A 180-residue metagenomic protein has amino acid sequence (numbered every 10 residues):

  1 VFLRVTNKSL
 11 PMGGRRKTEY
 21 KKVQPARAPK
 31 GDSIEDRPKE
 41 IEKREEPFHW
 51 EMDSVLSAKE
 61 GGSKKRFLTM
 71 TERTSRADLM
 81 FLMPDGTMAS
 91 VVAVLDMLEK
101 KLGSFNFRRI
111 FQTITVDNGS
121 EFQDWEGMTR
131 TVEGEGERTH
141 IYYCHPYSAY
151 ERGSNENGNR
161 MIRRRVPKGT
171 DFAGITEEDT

Functional and structural regions predicted by a protein language model:
V1-V5: Major-groove recognition helix of helix-turn-helix-like DNA-binding domains
T6-F67: Mobile-element integrase/transposase regions, centering on the N-terminal DNA-binding/Zn-coordinating module
D53, R76, L95, I114-D117 (+2 more regions): Mobile genetic element proteins and their domesticated derivatives, centered on retroelements and DNA transposons
S63, M80-F105: Active-site beta-loop-alpha junctions of metal-dependent nucleic acid enzymes, especially the RNase H-like/DDE
E72-R73: Short, acidic, Ser/Thr-enriched surface-loop or helix-capping motifs
R76-F81, K168: Short small-residue beta-strand/loop micro-motif enriched in glycine and branched aliphatics
F105-I110, G136-R138: Short helix-terminating capping/connector loops at secondary-structure junctions
V116-N118, Q123-E126, V132, I141-R164 (+1 more regions): RNase H-like two-metal-ion nuclease catalytic core shared by retroviral integrases and related mobile-element nucleases
